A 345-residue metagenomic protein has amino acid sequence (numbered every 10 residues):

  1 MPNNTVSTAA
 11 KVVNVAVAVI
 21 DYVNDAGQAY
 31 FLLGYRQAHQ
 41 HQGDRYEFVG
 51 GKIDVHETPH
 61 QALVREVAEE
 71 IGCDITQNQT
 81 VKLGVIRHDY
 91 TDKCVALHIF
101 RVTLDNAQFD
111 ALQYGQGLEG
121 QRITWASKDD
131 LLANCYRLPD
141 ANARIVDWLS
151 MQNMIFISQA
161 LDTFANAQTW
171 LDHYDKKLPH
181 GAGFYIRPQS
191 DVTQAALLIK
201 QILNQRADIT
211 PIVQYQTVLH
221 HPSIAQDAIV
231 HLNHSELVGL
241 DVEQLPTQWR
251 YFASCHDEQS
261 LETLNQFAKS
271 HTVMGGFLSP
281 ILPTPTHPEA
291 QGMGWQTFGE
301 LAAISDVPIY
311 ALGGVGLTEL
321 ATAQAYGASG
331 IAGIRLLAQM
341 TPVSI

Functional and structural regions predicted by a protein language model:
P2-L32, V85, F100-T103: Conserved N-terminal beta-strand and adjoining loop/helix that marks the start of the Nudix/MutT-like hydrolase domain
A9-K11, H39, V85-H98, H287: Acidic pyrophosphate-coordinating catalytic loop
Q28-E70, T210-I212: Conserved Nudix-box catalytic region and its N-terminal flanking loop in Nudix hydrolases and closely related
I53-Q77, I86-L149: Unchanged
I157-A160, H180-E262, F277-P280: Catalytic beta/alpha-barrel core
L197-I199, A290-F298: Charged helix-capping and loop-helix junction motifs
P211-V230, D257-H271, I304-Y310, V315-I334: Catalytic cores of alpha/beta
H234-V242, G275-E289, L317-I345: Glycine-rich phosphate-binding active-site loops on the catalytic face of alpha/beta enzymes
